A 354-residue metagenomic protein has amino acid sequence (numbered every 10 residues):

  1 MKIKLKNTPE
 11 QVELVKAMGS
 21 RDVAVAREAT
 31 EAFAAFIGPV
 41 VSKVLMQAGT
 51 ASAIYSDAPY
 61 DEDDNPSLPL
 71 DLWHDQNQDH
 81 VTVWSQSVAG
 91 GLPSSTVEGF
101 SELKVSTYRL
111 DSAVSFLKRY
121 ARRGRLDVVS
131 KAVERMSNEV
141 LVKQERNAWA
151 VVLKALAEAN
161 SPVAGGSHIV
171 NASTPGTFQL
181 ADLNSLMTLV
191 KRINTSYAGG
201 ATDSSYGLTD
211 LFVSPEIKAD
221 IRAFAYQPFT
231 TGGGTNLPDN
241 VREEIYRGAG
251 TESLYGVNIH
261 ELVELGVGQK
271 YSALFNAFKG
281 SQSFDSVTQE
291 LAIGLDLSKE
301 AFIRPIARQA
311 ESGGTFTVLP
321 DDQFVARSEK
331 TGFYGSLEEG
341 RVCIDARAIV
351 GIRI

Functional and structural regions predicted by a protein language model:
M1-M46: N-terminal alpha-helical "arm" segments
K2-P9, G19, F224-I354: Sequence/fold signature of self-assembling virion shell proteins
M18-R21, P39, K43, Q47 (+5 more regions): Surface-exposed polar/charged interaction patches
G38-S112: Assembly/oligomerization interface modules of large self-assembling protein complexes
M46, T50, I54, V142-W149 (+3 more regions): Intrinsically disordered or highly flexible coil/loop and linker segments, enriched in small and charged/polar residues
V97-S161, L211, A326-E338: Long, contiguous amphipathic alpha-helices that act as assembly "spine/axial" helices in icosahedral shell and virion
S115-L117, L211-I217, G294-D296, D345: Helix N-cap / beta->alpha transition motif
E158-E243: Extended, solvent-exposed, turn-rich assembly/linker loops in the middle of proteins
